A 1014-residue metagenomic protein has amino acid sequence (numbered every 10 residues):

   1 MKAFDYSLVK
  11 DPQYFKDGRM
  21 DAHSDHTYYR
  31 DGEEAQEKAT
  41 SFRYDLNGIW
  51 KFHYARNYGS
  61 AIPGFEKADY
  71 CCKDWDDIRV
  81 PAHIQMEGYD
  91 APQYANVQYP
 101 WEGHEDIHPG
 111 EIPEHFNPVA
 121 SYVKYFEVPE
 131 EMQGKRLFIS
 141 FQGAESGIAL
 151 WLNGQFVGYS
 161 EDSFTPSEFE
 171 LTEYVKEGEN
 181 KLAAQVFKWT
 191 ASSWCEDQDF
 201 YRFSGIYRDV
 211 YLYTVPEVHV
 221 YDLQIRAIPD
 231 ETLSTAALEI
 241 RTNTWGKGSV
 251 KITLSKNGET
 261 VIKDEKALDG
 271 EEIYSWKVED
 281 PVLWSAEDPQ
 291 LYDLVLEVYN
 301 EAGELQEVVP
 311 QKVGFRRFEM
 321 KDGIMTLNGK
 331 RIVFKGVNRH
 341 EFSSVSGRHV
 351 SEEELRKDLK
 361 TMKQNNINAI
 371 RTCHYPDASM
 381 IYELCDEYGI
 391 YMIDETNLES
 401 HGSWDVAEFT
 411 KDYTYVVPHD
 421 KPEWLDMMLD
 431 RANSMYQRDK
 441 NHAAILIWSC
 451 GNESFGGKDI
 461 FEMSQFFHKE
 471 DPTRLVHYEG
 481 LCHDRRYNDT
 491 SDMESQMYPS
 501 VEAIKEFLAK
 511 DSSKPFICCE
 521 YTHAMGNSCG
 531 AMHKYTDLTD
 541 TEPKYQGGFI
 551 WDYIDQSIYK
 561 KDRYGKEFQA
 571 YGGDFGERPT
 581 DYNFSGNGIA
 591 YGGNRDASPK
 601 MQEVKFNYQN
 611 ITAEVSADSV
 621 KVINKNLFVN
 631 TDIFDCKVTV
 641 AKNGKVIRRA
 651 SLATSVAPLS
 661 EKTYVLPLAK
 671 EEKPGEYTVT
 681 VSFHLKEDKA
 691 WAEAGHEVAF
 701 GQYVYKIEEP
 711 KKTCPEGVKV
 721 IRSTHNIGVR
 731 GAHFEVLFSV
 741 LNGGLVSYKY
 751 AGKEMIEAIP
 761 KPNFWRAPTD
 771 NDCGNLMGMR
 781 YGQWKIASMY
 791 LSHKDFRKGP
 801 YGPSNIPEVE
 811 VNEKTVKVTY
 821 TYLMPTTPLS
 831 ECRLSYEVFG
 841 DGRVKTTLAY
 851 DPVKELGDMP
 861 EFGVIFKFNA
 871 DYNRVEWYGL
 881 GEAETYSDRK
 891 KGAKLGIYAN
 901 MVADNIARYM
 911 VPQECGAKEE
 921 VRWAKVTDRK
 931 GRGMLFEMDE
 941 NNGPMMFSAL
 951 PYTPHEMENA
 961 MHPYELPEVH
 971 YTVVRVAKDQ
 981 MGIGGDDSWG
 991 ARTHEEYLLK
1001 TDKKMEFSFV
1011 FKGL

Functional and structural regions predicted by a protein language model:
M1-K38, V97, W194, L305-S619 (+2 more regions): Extended substrate-binding grooves/exosites of carbohydrate-active enzymes
K2-F4, L8, K16, M20 (+11 more regions): Accessory beta-strand-rich segments of carbohydrate-active enzymes
Q85-M86, Q93-A95, G143, K188 (+4 more regions): Beta-strand/loop-rich accessory regions of lumenal/periplasmic or secreted enzymes, predominantly carbohydrate-active
M86, A91, N96-I112, E161-S163 (+11 more regions): An acidic-aromatic loop/edge-strand motif
Y122-K124, T165-F169, G270-W276, K662-L666 (+1 more regions): Short strand-edge motifs at loop-to-beta-strand transitions and within beta-strands of extracellular beta-rich domains
K176-E179, R241-E319, Y677-V718: Extended acidic/polar, glycine-enriched regions that form or flank non-catalytic beta-rich accessory modules
N243-S249, L627-F634, P828, E855-D858: A short beta-turn/strand-edge loop motif at beta-sheet boundaries
E265-E279, G644-P674: Intrinsically disordered, low-complexity Pro/Gly/Ser/Thr-rich segments with frequent PxxP/GP/PP motifs and embedded
